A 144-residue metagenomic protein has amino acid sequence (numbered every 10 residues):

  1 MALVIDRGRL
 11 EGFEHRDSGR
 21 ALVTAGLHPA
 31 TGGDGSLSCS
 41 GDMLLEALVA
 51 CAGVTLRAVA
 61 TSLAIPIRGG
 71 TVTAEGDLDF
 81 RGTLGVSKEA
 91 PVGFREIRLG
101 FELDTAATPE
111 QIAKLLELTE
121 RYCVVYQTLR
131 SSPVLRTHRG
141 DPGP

Functional and structural regions predicted by a protein language model:
M1-E46, A58-P144: Extended beta-strand/beta-hairpin segments
T55: Classical protein tyrosine phosphatase
